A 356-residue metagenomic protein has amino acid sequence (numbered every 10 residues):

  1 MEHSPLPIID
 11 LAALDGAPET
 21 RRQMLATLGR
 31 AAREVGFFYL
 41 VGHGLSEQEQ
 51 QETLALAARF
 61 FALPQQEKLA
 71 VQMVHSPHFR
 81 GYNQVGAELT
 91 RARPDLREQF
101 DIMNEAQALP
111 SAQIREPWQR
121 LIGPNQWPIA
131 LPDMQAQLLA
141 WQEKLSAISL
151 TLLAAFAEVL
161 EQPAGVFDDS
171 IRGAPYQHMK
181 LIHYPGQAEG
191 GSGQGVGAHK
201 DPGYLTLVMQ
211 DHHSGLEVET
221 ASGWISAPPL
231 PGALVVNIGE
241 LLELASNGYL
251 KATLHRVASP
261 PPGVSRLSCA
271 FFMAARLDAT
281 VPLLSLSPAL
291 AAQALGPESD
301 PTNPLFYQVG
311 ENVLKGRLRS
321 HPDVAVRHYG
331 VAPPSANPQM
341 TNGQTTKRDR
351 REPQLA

Functional and structural regions predicted by a protein language model:
M1-L96, P132, L139-A140, K144-A356: C-terminal flanking tails of non-heme Fe-dependent oxygenases
P77-R120, P124-N125: Internal, well-ordered alpha/beta segment that forms a basic, Gly-enriched binding/recognition surface
N104, L109-A112, R120-K144, L153-A157: Eukaryotic endomembrane system proteins
